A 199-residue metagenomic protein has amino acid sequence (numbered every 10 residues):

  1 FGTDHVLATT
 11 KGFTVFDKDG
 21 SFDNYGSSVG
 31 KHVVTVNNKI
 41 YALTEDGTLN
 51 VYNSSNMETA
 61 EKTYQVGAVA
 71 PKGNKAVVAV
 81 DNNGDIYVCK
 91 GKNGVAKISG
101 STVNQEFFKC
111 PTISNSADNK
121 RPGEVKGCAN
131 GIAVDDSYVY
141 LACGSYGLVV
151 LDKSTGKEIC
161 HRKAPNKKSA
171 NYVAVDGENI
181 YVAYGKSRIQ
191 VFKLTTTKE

Functional and structural regions predicted by a protein language model:
F1-G2, S27-N38, P71-D81, K126-A133 (+1 more regions): Repeated scaffold domains used in trafficking and secretory/extracellular systems, primarily beta-propellers
D4-L7, K39-A42, D85-V88, Y138-L141 (+1 more regions): Conserved beta-propeller blade signature
K11-T14, D46-L49, G84, K92-V95 (+2 more regions): Loop/turn residues immediately N-terminal
F16-G20, N53-M57, S99-T102, D152-G156 (+1 more regions): Short loop/turn segments that connect beta-strands within beta-propeller blades
D23, A60-E61, N104-E106, I159-C160: A structural motif specific to WD40 beta-propellers
T63-P71, E106-E124, K163-A164: Surface-exposed loop and turn segments in beta-propeller and other repeat-based domains that flank or scaffold
P122-L148: Loop/turn-rich, solvent-exposed surfaces of beta-rich toroidal or solenoidal domains
S169-E199: Blade-level signature of beta-propeller repeat domains, shared across WD40, Kelch, NHL, RCC1 and BNR/Asp-box propellers
